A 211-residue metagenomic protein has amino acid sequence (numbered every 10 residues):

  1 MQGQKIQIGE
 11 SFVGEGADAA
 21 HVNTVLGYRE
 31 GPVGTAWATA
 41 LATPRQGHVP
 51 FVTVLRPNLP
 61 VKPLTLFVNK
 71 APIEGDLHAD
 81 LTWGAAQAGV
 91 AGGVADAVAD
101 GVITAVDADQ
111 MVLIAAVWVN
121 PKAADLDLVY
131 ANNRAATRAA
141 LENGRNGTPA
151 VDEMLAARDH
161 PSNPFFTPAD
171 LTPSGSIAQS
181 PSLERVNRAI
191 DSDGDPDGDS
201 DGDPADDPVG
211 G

Functional and structural regions predicted by a protein language model:
M1-D195, D201-G211: Accessory interaction regions appended to the cores of large information-processing enzymes
